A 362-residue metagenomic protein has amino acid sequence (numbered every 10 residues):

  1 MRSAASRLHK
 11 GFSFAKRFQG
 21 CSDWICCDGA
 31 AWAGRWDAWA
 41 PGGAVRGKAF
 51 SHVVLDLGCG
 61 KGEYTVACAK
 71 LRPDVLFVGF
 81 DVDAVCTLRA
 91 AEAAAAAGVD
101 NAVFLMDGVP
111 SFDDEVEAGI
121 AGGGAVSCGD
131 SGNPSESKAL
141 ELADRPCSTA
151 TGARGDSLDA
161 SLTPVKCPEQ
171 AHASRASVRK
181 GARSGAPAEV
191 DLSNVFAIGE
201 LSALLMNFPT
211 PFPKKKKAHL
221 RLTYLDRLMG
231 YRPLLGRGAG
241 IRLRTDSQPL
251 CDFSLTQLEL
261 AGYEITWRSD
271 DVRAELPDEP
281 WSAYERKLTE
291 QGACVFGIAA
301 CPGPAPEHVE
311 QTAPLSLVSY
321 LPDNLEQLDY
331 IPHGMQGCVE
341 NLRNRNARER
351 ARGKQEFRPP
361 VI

Functional and structural regions predicted by a protein language model:
M1-S51, T266-I362: SAM/dcSAM-binding transferase cores
G58: Conserved S-adenosyl-L-methionine
G62-V66: Glycine-rich SAM-binding Motif I of class I
D83: Conserved SAM/SAH-binding beta-strand->alpha-helix loop
A90: Conserved SAM-binding loop
A94-G122, D130, E136, E141 (+1 more regions): S-adenosyl-L-methionine
T223-R237: A short glycine-rich, Lys/Arg-flanked "PGG" loop and its adjoining helix->strand segment in the class I
R237-T245: Conserved beta-strand signature within the Rossmann-like core of class I S-adenosyl-L-methionine
